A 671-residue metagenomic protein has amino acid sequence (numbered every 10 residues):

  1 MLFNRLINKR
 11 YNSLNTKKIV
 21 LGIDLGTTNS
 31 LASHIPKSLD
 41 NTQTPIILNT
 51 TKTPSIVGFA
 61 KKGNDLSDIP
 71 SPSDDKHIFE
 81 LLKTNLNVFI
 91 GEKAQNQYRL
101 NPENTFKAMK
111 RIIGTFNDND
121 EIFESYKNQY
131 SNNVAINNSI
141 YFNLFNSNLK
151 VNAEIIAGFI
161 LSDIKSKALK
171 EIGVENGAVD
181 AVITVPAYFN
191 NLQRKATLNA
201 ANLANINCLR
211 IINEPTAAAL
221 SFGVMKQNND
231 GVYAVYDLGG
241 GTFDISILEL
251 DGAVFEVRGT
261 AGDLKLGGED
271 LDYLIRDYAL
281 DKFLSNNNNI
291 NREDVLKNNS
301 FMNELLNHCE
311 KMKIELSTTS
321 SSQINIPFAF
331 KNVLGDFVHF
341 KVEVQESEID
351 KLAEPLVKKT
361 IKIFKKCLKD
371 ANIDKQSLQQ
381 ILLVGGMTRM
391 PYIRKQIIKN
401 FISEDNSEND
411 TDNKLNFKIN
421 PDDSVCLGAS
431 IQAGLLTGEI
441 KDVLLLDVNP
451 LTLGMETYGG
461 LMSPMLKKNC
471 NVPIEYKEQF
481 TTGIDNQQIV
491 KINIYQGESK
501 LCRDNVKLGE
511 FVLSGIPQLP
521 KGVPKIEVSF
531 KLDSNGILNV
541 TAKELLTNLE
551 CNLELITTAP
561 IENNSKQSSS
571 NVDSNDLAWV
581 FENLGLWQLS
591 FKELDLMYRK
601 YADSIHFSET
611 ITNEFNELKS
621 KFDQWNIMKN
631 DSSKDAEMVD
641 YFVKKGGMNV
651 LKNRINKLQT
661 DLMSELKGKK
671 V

Functional and structural regions predicted by a protein language model:
F3-I7, N12-N128, N133-I136, F145-K150 (+2 more regions): Oxyanion-binding/catalytic loops of NTP- or PPi-dependent enzymes
N152-E154: Hydrophobic alpha-helical hairpins/lids featuring a short glycine-rich hinge
